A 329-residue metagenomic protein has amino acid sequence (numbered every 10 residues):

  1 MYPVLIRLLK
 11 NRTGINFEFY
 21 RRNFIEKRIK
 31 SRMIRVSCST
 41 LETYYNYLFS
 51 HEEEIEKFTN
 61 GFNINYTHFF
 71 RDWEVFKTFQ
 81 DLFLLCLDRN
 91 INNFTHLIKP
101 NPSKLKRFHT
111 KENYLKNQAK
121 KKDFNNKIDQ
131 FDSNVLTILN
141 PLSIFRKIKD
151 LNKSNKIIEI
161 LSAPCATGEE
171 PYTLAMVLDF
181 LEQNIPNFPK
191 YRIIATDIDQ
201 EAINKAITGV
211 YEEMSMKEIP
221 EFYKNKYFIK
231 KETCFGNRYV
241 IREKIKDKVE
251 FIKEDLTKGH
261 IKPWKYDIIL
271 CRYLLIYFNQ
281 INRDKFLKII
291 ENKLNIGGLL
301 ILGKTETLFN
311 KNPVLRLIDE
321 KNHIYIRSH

Functional and structural regions predicted by a protein language model:
Y2-L161: Conserved AdoMet
D88, N92-P100, K104, D123 (+3 more regions): Conserved SAM/SAH cofactor-binding pocket of Class I
N184, F188-L270, L274-F278, N282 (+2 more regions): Extended basic-aromatic, gly/pro-enriched interface segments that bind polyanionic ligands
D284-I296: A short glycine-rich, Lys/Arg-flanked "PGG" loop and its adjoining helix->strand segment in the class I
I296-K304: Conserved beta-strand signature within the Rossmann-like core of class I S-adenosyl-L-methionine
K311-H329: Core SAM-dependent methyltransferase catalytic element
